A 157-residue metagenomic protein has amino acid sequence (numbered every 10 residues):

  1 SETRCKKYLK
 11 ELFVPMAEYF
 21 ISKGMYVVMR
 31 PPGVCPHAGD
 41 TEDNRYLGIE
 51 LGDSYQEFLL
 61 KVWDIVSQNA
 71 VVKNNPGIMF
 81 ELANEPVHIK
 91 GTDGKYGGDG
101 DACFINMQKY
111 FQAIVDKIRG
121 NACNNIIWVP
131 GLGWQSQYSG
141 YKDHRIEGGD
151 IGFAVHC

Functional and structural regions predicted by a protein language model:
S1-G39, Q56-I65, Q112-A122: Aromatic-lined substrate-binding rim segments of carbohydrate-active enzymes
L47-M79, A83-C157: Extracellular glycoside hydrolase catalytic/binding regions
